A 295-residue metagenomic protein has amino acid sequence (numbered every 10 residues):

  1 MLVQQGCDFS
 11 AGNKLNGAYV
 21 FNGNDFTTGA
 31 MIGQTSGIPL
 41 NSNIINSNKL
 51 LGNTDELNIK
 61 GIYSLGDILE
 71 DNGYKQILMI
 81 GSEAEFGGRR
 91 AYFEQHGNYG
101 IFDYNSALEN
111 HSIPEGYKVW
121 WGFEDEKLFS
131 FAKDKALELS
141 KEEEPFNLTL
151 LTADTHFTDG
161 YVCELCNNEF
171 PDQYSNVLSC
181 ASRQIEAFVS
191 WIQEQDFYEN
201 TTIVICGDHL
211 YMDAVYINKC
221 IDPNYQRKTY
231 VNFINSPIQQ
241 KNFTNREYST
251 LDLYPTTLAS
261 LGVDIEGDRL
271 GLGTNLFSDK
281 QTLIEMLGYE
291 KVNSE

Functional and structural regions predicted by a protein language model:
M1-E295: Solvent-exposed soluble domains appended to multi-pass membrane proteins
